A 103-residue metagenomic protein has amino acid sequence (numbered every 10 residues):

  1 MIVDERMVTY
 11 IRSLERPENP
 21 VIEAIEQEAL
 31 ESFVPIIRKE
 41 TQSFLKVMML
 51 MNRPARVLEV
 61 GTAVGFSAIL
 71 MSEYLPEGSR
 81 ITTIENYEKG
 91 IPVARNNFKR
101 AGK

Functional and structural regions predicted by a protein language model:
M1-K103: A short alpha-helical cap/connector motif
